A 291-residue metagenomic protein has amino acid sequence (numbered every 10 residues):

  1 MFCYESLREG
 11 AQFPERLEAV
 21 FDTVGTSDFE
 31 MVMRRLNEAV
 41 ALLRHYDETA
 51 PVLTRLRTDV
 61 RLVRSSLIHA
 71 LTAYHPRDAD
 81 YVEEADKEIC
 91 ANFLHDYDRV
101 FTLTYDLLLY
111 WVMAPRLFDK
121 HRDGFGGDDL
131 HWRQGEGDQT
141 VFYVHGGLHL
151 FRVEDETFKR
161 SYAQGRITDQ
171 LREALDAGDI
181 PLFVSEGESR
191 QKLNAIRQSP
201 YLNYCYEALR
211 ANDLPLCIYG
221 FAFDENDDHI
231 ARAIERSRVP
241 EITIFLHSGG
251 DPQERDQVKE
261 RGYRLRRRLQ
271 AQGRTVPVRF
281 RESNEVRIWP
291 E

Functional and structural regions predicted by a protein language model:
M1-A41, Y105-A163: Adenosine ribonucleotide-centric catalytic and binding domains
M1-D96, L109: Gly/serine-rich nucleotide phosphate-binding loop at the start of the catalytic core of nucleotide/ADP-ribose-handling
Y74-V82, Q191-Q198, Y219-F223: Short, flexible loop segments at the rims of nucleotide/cofactor-binding pockets, characterized by
L94-Y97, E136-D138, A177-G178, A211-D213 (+1 more regions): Short, well-ordered loop/turn elements at secondary-structure boundaries
F101, T140-F142, C217, T243: Hydrophobic/aromatic beta-strand patches that form the interior of the parallel beta-sheet core in alpha/beta enzyme
L103-D106, F221: Short, well-ordered beta-to-alpha junction loops that form the rim of enzyme active sites and present histidine/acidic
T168-A211: Acidic, metal/cofactor-coordinating or nucleic-acid-engaging core segments within structured domains
Y204-E291: SIR2/sirtuin-family catalytic core signature
